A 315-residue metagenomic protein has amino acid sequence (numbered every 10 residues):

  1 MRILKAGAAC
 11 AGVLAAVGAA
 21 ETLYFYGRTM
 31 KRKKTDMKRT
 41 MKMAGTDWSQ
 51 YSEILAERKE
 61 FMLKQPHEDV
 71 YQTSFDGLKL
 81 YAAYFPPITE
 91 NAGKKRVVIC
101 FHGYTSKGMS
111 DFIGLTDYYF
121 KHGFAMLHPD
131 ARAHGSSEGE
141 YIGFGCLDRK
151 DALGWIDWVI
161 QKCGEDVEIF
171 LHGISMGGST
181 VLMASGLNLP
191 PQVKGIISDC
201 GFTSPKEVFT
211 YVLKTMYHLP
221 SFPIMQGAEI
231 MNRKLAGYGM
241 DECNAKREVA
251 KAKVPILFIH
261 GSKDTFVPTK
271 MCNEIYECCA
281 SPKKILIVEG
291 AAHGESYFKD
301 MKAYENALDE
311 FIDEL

Functional and structural regions predicted by a protein language model:
A9-T73: An N-terminal hydrophobic leader/cap segment in hydrolases
K94-G103: Short beta-strand element of the alpha/beta-hydrolase
G103-Y118, A131: The serine-hydrolase catalytic nucleophile loop
T116-E138: Conserved alpha/beta-hydrolase
I142-C163: Alpha/beta-hydrolase active-site loop
M183-G239, R247, I287: Hydrolase active-site cap/lid region
K251-K253, F258-H260, D264: Short beta-strand/loop motif that positions the catalytic acidic residue of the alpha/beta-hydrolase fold
K299-L315: Catalytic active-site module of serine/aspartate enzymes centered on a nucleophile-bearing elbow/loop
